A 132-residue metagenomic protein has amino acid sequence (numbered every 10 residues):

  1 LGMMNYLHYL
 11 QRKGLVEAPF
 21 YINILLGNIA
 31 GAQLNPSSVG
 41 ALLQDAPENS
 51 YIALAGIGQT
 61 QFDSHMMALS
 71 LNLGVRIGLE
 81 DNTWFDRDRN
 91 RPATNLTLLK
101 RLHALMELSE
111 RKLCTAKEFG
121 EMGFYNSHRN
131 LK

Functional and structural regions predicted by a protein language model:
L1-E80: Catalytic alpha/beta core domains of metabolic enzymes, predominantly
L10-R12, N90-A93, N130: Short low-complexity, flexible loop/linker segments enriched in glycine and/or proline with clustered acidic
Q11, A46, N72, H103-L113 (+1 more regions): Structural signal for hydrophobic packing residues in well-ordered secondary-structure cores of soluble enzyme domains
A30-L34, F85-N90: Short, charged, surface-exposed secondary-structure boundary motifs
D86-L113: C-terminal helical cap(s) of enzyme catalytic domains, especially alpha/beta-barrels
L108-K132: N-terminal charge/polar-biased segments
